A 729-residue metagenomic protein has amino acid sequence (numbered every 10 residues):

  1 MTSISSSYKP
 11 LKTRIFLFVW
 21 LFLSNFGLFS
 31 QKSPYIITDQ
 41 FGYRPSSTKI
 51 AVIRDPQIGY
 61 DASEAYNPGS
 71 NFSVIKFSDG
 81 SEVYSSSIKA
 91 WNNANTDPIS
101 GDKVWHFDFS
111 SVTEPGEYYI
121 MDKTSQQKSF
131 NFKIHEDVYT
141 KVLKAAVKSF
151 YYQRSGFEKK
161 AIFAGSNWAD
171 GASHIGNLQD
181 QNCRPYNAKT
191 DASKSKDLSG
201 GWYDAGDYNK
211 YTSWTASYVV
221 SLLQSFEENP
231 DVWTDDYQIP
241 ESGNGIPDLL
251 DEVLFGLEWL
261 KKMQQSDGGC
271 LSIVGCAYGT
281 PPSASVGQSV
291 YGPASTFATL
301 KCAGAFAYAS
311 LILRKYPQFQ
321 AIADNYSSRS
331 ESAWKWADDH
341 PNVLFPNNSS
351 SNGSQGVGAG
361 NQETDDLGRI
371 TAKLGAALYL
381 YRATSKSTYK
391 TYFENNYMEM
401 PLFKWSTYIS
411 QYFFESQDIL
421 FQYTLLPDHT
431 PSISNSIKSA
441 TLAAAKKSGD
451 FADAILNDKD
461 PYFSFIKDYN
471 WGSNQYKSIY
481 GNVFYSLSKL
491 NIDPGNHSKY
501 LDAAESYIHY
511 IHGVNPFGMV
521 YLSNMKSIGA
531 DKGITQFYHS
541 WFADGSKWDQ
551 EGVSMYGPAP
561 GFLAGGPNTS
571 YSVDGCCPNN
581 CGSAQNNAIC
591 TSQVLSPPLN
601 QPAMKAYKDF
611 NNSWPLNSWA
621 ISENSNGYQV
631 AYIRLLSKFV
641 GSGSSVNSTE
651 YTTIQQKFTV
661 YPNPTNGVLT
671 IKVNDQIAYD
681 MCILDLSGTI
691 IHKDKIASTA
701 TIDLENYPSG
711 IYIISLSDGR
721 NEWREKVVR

Functional and structural regions predicted by a protein language model:
M1-K32: Bacterial Sec-dependent N-terminal signal peptides
S5, E650-R729: C-terminal outer-membrane/trafficking sorting elements
F29, V640-K657: Low-complexity, Pro/Thr/Ser/Gly/Ala-rich linker/spacer regions in secreted, extracellular modular proteins
I36-Q126, Y152-A216, E258, G275-I312 (+5 more regions): Aromatic (Trp/Tyr) and acidic
T124-F130, R720-W723: Short acidic/polar inter-strand loop motif in beta-rich domains
F132-D137, K726-R729: Short beta-strand edge segments in extracellular beta-sheet folds
D137-E158, L249-G268, S327-P346, T384-T407 (+2 more regions): Long, well-ordered core segments of solenoidal/helical folds
E241, G245, P664: Acidic, glycine-anchored loop motifs typical of Ca2+
